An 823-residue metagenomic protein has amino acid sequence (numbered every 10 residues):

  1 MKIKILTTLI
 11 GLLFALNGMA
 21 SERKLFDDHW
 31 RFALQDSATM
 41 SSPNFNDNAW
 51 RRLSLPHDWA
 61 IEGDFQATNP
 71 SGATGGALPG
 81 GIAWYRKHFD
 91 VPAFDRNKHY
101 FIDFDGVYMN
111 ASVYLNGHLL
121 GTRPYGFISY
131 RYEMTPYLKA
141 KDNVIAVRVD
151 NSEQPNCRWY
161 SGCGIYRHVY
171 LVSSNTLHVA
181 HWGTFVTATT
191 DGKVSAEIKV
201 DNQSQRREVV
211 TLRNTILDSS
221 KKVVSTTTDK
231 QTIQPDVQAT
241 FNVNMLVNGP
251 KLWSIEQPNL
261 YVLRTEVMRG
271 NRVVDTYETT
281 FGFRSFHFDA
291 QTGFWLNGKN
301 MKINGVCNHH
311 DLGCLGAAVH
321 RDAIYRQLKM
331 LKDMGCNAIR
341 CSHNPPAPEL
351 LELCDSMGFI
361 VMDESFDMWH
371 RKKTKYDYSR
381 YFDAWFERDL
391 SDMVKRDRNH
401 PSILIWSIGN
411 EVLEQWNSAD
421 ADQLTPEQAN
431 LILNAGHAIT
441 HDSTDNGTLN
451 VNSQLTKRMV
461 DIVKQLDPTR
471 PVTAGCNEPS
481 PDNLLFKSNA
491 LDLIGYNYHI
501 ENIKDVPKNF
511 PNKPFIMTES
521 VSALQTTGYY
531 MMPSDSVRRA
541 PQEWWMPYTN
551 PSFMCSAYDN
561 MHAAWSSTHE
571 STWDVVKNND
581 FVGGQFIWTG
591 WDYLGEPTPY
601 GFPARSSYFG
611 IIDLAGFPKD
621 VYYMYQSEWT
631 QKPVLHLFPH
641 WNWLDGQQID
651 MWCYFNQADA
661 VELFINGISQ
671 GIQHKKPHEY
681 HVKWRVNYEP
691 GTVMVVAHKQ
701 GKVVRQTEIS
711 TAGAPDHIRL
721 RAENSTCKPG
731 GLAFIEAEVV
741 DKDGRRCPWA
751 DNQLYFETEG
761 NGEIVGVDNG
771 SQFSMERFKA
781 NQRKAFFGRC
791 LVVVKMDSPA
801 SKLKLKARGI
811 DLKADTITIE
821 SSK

Functional and structural regions predicted by a protein language model:
S21-D103, C157, G162-I165, W591 (+1 more regions): Extended carbohydrate-recognition surfaces in non-catalytic/accessory domains of CAZymes and lectin-like proteins
K24-F26, D36, G80-W182, S204 (+4 more regions): Accessory beta-strand-rich segments of carbohydrate-active enzymes
L34, R52-T68, H118, H168 (+3 more regions): Extended substrate-binding grooves/exosites of carbohydrate-active enzymes
P43-N46, E208-R213, I255-L260, N656-Q670 (+3 more regions): Short flexible loop/turn segments that cap and initiate beta-strands
D95-K98, L138-D142, N156, V247-L260 (+1 more regions): Short glycine/proline/serine/threonine-rich loop/turn segments at secondary-structure transition edges
A196-V200, E266, M651-F655, V696 (+3 more regions): Beta-strand-rich structural segments
K199-D289, N687-P690, I709: Extended acidic/polar, glycine-enriched regions that form or flank non-catalytic beta-rich accessory modules
T630-D650, N656-A658, S710-F734, V740-C747 (+1 more regions): Short S/T/G/P-enriched beta-strand
